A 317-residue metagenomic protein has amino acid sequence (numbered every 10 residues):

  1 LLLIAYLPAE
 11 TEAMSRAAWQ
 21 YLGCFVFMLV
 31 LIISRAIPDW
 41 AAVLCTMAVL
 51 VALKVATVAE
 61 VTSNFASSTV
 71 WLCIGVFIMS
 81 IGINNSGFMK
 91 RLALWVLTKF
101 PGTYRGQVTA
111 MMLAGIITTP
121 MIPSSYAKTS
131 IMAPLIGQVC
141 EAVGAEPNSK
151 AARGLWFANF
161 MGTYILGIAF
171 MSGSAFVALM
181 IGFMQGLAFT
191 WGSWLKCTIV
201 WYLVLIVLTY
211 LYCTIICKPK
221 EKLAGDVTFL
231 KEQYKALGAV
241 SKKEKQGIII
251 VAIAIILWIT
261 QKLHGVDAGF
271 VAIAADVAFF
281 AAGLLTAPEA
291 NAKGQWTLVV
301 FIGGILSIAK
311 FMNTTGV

Functional and structural regions predicted by a protein language model:
L1-E12, F27, L31-I32, K90-T98 (+2 more regions): Short juxtamembrane and helix-loop transition motifs at transmembrane-helix boundaries in membrane proteins
L1-L7, S125-K128, A145-G162, L166-L179 (+2 more regions): Juxtamembrane and boundary regions of transmembrane helices in multi-pass small-molecule transporters and channels
L2, V26-V30, A48, A52 (+10 more regions): Generic alpha-helical transmembrane segments of integral inner-membrane proteins, especially permease/transport modules
A9, W40-E146, K293-L298, I302-V317: Membrane-embedded alpha-helical segments and adjacent helix-loop junctions characteristic of multi-pass solute
T11-S15, W19, V26-L44, V61 (+3 more regions): Flexible hinge motifs at transmembrane-helix junctions and intramembrane kinks/re-entrant loops in multi-pass membrane
Y21-V26, A41-C45, R105-L113, W156-F157 (+4 more regions): Hydrophobic alpha-helical transmembrane segments
L29-I37, A114-S124, F160-M171, L257-L263: Transmembrane alpha-helix interface/packing and boundary motifs in multi-pass membrane proteins, characterized by
K54-N64, A178-S193, I255-V266: Transmembrane helix-loop junctions at the membrane interface of multipass transporters and ion channels
